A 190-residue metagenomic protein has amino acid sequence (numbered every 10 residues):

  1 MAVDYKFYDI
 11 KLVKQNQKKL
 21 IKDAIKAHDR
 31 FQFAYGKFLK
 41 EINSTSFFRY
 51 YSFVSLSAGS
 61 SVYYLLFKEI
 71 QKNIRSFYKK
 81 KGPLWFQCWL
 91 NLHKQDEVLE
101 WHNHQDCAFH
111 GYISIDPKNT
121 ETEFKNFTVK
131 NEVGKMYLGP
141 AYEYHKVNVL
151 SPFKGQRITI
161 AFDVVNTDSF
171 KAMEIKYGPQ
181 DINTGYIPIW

Functional and structural regions predicted by a protein language model:
M1-K81, Y186, W190: Non-heme Fe(II)/2-oxoglutarate
K80-L92: A short glycine-rich, His/Asp/Glu-containing loop-to-beta-strand
L92-K94, N103-T120, D163: Short, conserved beta-strand element in jelly-roll/cupin
L99-H102, T122-E123, H145-F153: Short beta-strand His + acidic residue motifs that chelate non-heme Fe in jelly-roll/DSBH and cupin folds
H110-I113, F153-F170: A short hydrophobic beta-strand segment most commonly corresponding to one strand of the jelly-roll/cupin
S114-E132, N148: A short beta-strand-loop-beta hairpin characteristic of the jelly-roll/cupin
F162-W190: Double-stranded beta-helix
